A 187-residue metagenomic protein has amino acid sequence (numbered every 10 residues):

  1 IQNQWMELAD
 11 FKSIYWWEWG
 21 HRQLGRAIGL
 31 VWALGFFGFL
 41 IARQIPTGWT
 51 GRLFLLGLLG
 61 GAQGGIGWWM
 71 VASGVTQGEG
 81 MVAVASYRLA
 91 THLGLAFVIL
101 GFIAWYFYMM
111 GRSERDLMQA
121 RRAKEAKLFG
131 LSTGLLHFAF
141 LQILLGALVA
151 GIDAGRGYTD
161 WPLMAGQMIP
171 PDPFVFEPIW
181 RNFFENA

Functional and structural regions predicted by a protein language model:
I1-L30, R181-A187: Individual transmembrane alpha-helix segments
W5, G20-H21, Q63, H92 (+1 more regions): Conserved histidines in hydrophobic membrane contexts and catalytic metal-binding motifs
I28-L34, L93-G111: Hydrophobic cores of alpha-helical transmembrane segments in multi-pass inner/ER membrane proteins, independent
V31-L59: Transmembrane helix-loop-helix
F37-Q44, W105-R115: Structural signal for the C-terminal ends of transmembrane alpha-helices and the immediately following loop
T47-G57, M118-L144: Interfacial segments of alpha-helical transmembrane regions
G64-L89, L148-T159: Interfacial helix-loop-helix junctions of multi-pass membrane proteins
L144-A187: Membrane-interfacial catalytic/cofactor-binding modules of polytopic membrane enzymes
